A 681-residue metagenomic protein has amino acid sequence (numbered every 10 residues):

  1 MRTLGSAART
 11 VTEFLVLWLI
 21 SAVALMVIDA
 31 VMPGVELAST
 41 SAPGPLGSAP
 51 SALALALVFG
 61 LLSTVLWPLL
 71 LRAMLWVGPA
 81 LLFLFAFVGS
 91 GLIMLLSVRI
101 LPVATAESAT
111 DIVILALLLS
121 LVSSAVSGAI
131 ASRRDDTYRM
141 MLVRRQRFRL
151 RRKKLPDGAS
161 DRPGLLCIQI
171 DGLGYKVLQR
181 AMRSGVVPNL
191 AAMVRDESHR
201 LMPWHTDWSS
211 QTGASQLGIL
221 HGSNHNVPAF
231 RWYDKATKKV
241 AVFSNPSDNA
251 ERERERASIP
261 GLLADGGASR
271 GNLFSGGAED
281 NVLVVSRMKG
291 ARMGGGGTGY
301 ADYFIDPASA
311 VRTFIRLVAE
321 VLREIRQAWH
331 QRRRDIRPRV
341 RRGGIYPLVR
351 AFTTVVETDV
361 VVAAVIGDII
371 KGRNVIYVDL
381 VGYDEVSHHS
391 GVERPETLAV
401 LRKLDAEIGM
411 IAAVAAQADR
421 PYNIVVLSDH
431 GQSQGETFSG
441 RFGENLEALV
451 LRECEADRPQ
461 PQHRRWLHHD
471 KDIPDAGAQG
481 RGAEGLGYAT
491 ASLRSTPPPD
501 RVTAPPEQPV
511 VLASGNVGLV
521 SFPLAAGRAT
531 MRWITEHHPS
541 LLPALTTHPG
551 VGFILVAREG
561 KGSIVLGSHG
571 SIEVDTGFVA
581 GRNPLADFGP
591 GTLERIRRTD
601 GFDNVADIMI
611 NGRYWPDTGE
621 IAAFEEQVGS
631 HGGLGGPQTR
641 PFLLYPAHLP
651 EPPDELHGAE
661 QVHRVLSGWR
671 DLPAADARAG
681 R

Functional and structural regions predicted by a protein language model:
M1-I114, A125-R134: Juxtamembrane/disordered regions of integral membrane proteins
D135-Y138, G222-G391, L512, N516-F522 (+4 more regions): His/Asp/Glu-rich, glycine-adjacent segments that coordinate divalent cations and/or stabilize oxyanion chemistry on
R139-H199, G440-R441: Active-site-proximal N-terminal segment of extracellular/periplasmic enzymes that hydrolyze or transfer
R180-L217, G222-N226: Short, structured active-site-proximal loop/turn typified by the sulfatase FGly-forming signature C/S-X-P-X-R
H221-D234, G294-Y300, L398-A406, G443-Q462 (+2 more regions): Acidic, His- and aromatic-enriched active-site or binding-groove loops in soluble protein domains that engage sugars
S244-A257, L263-G266, N272-G277, V282 (+3 more regions): Active-site neighborhoods of enzymes that stabilize oxyanions during catalysis
V355-V356, V360, D368, I376 (+3 more regions): A long, amphipathic alpha-helix that forms part of the scaffold/cap immediately adjacent to metal-dependent active
D405-G443, S563-L566: Metal-dependent active-site segment of extracytoplasmic phospho-/sulfohydrolases and closely related
